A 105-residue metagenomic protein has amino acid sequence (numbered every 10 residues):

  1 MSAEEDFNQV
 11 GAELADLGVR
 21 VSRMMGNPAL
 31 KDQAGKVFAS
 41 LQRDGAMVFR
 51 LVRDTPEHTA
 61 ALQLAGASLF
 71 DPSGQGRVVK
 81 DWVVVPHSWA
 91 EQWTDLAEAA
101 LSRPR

Functional and structural regions predicted by a protein language model:
M1-R105: Charge-dense, helix-prone N-terminal extensions
